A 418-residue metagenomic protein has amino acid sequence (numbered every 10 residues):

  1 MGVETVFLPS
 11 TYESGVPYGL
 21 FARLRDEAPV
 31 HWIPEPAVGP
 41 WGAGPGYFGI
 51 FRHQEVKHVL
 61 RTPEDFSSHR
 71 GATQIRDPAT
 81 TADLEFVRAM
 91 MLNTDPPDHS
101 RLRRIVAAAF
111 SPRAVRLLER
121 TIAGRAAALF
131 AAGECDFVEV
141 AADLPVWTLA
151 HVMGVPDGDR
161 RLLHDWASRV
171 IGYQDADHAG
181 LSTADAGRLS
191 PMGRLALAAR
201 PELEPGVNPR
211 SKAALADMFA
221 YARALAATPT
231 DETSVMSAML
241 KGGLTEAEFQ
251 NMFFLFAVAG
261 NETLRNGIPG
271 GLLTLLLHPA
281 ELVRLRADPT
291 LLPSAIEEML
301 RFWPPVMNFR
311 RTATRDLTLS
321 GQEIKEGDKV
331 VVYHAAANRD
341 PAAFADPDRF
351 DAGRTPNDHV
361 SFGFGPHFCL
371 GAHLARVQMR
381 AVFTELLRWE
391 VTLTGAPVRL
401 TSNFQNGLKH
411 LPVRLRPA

Functional and structural regions predicted by a protein language model:
M1-A418: Cytochrome P450
